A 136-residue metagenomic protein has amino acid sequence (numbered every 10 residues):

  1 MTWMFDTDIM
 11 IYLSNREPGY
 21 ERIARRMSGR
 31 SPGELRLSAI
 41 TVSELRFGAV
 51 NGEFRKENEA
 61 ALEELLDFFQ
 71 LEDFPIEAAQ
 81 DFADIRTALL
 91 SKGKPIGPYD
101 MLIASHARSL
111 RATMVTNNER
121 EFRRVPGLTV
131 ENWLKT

Functional and structural regions predicted by a protein language model:
M1-L37, A49-E64, T136: Short, well-structured N-terminal submotif of metal-dependent ribonuclease cores
M1-T2, A104, R108-T136: Acidic, PIN/NYN-like endoribonuclease modules and their adjacent C-terminal/linker elements
F5-D6, S38, P95-G97, N118-E119: Histidine- and aromatic-rich ligand-binding microenvironments
D6-T7, L45, F82, A107 (+1 more regions): Generic structural signal for small/hydrophobic residues in well-ordered secondary structure, especially within
I9, T41, A78, I103 (+1 more regions): Alpha-helix capping/helix-boundary segments
F69-V115: Active-site neighborhoods of divalent-metal-dependent phosphate/nucleic-acid chemistry enzymes
